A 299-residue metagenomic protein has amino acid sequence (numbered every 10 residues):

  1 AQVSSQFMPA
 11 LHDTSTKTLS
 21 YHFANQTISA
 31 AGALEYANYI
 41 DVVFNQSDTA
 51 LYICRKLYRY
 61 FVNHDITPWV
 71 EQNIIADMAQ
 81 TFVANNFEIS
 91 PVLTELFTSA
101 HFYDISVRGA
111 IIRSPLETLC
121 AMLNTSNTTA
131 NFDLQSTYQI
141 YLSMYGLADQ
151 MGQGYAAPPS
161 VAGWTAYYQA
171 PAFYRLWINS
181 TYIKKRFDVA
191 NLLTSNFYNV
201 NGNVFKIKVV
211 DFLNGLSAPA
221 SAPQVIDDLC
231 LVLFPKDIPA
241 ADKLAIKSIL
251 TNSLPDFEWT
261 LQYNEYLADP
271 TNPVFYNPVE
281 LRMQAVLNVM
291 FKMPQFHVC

Functional and structural regions predicted by a protein language model:
A1-P68: Non-catalytic, conformational "gating/processing" segments within enzyme and secreted inhibitor domains
Q46-N85, L93-C299: Flexible, low-complexity segments enriched for small/polar residues
